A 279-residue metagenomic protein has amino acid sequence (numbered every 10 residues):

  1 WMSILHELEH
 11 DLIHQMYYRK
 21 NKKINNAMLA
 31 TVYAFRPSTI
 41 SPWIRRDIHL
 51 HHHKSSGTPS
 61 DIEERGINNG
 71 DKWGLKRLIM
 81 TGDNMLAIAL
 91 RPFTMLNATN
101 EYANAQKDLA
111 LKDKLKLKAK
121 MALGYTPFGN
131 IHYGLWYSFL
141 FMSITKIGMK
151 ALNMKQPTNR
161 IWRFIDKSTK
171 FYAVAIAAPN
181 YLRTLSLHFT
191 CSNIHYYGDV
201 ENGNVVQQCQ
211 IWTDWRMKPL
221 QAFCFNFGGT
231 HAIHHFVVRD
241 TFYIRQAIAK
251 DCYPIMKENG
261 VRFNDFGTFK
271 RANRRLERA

Functional and structural regions predicted by a protein language model:
W1-S3, L8, I13, N26 (+2 more regions): Non-catalytic, topology-defining segments of multipass membrane proteins
W1-S3, Y18-R19, P37-W43, R216-F225: Short pre-active-site segment immediately N-terminal to the catalytic Zn-binding motif
M2-E7, Q15, C191, N226 (+1 more regions): Active-site alpha-helix of zinc metalloproteases
I13-H14, G198, I233, V237-V238: Short active-site segment of divalent metal-dependent hydrolases/proteases that encodes the spacing between
Q15-T31: Membrane-interface motifs of alpha-helical transmembrane segments
H49, H195, H234: Divalent metal-coordination and catalytic microenvironments
T184-Q221, R262: Membrane-interfacial segments at transmembrane helix termini in multi-pass membrane proteins
Q221-F225, G229-Y243: C-terminal transmembrane module of eukaryotic multi-pass membrane proteins
